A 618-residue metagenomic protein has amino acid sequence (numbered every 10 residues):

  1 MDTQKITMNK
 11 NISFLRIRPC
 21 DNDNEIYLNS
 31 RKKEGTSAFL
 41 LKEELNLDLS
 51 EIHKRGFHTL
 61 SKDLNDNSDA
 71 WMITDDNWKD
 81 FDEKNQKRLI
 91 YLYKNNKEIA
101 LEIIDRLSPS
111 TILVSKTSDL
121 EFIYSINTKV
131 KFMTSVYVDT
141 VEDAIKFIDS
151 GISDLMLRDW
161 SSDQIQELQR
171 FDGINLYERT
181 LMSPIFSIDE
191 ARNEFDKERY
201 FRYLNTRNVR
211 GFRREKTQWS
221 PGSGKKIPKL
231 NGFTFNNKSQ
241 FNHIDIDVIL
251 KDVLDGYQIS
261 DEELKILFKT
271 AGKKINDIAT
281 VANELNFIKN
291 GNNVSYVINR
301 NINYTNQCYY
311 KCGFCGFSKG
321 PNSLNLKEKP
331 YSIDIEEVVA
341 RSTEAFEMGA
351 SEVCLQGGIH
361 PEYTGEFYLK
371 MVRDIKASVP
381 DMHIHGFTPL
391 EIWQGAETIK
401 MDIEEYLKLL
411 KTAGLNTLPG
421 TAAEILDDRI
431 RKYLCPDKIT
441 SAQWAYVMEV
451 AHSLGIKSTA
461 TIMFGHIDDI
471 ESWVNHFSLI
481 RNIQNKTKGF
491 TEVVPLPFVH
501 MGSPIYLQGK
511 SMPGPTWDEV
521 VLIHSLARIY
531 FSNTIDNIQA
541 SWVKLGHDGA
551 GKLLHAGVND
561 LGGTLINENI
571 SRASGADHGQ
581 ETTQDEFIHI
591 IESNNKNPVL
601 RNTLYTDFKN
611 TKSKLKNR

Functional and structural regions predicted by a protein language model:
M1-G35, F39-G56, L64-D66, D82-E83 (+5 more regions): Auxiliary Fe-S-binding modules of radical SAM enzymes
N11-D21, L45, N65, D277-N322 (+1 more regions): N-terminal pre-triad scaffold of radical SAM enzymes
N11-I26, I90-I99, S135-D139, R300 (+4 more regions): Active-site mouth loops of central-metabolism enzymes
I17-D23, S37, L41-N67, E347-M448 (+3 more regions): Conserved SAM/AdoMet-binding glycine-rich loop
A38-R106, T111, T305, F314-F317 (+4 more regions): Active-site beta->alpha loop and helix N-cap motifs at the rims of alpha/beta catalytic domains
F39-L41, L60-K62, M72-I73, Y91 (+8 more regions): General beta-strand structural signal in soluble alpha/beta enzymes
K87-K97, V130-V141, R158, V353-Y363 (+7 more regions): Conserved strand-turn element in the central/C-terminal portion of the radical SAM core barrel that lines
I99, S118, D139, P330-I333 (+7 more regions): Alpha-helix N-cap and loop-to-helix initiation/capping positions
